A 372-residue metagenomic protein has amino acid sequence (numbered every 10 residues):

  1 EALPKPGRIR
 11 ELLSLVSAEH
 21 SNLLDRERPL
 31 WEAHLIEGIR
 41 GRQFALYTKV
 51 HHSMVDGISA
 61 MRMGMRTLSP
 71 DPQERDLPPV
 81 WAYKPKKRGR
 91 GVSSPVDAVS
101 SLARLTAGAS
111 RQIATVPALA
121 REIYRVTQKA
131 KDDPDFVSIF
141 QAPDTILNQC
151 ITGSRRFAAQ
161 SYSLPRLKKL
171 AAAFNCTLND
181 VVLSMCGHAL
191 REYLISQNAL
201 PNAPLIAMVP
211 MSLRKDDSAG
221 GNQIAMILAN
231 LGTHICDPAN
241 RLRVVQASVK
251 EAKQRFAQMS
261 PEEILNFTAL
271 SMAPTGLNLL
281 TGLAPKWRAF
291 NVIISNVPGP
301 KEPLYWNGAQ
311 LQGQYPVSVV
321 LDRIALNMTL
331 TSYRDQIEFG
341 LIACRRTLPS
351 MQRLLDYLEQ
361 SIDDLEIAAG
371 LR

Functional and structural regions predicted by a protein language model:
E1-I324, M328-E359, D363-R372: Soluble acyl-CoA-dependent acyltransferase catalytic core bearing the H(X)4D motif
